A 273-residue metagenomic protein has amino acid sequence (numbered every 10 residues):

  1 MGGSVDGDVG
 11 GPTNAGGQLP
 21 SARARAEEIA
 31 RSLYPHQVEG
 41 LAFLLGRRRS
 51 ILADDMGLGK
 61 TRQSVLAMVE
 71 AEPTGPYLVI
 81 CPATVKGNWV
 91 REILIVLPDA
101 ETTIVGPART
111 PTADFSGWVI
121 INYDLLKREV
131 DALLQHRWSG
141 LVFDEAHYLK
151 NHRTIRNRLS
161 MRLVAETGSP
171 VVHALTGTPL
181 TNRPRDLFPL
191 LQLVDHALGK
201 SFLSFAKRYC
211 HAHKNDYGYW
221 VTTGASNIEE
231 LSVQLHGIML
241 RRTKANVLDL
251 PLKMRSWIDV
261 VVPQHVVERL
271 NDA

Functional and structural regions predicted by a protein language model:
N14-A53: Conserved pre-motif I regulatory segment
R48-A67: Walker A/P-loop
G57, D124-K127, H147-K150, P179: Catalytic acidic motif of RecA-like/P-loop NTPases
T74-I95, R183-D186: Conserved Walker A/P-loop ATP-binding site and its immediately adjacent core in helicase/helicase-like ATPase domains
P76, G140, Y148, N157-N246: Conserved P-loop NTPase motor "coupling/switch" region that bridges the ATPase
V85-A108, V194-L198: Conserved helix-turn-beta segment of the N-terminal RecA-like "Helicase ATP-binding" lobe in SF1/SF2 helicases
R109-S139: Conserved helix/coil segment N-terminal to the catalytic DExD/H
G237, R241-A273: Inter-lobe connector of SF1/SF2 helicase motors
